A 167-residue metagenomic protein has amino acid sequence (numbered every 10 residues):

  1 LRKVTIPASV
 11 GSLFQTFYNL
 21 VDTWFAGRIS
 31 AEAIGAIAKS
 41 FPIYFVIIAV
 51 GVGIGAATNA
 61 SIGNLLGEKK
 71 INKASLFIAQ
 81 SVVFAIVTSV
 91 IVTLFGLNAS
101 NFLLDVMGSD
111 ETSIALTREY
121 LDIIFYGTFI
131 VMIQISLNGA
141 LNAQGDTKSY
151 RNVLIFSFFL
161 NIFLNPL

Functional and structural regions predicted by a protein language model:
L1-F17, V21-D22, I43-V50, Y126 (+1 more regions): Residue-level signal for short hydrophobic patches within transmembrane helices of multi-pass membrane transporters
L1-T5, I62-F129, L167: Short alpha-helical transmembrane segments in multi-pass integral membrane proteins
T5, S12, A38-F41, A85 (+4 more regions): Residue-level recognition of transmembrane alpha-helices in multi-pass small-molecule transporters/permeases
A8, S12, T16, P42-F45 (+4 more regions): Residue-level recognition of pore/gate-forming positions within transmembrane alpha-helices of multi-pass
A26-F45, E111-L116: Interfacial/gating helices of multi-pass transporter permease domains
A26-G27, G63, L104, N142: Helix-capping/transition residues at the boundaries of transmembrane alpha-helices and the short helical linkers
I34-L94, V131-Y150: Small-residue-rich hydrophobic transmembrane alpha-helices
G96, S149-L167: Alpha-helical transmembrane segments of multi-pass membrane transporters and transport-associated inner-membrane enzymes
